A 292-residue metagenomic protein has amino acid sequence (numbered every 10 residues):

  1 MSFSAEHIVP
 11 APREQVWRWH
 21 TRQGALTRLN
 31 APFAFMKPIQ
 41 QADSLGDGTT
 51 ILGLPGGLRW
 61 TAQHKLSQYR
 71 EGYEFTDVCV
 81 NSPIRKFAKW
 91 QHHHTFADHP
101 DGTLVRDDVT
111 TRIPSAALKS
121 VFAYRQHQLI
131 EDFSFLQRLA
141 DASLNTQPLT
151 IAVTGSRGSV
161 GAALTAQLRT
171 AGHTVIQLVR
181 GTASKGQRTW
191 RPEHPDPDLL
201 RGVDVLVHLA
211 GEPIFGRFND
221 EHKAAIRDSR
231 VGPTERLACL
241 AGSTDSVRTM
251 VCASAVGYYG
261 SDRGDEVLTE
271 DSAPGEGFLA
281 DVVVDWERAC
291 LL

Functional and structural regions predicted by a protein language model:
M1-D43: Hydrophobic ligand-binding cavity/cleft-lining segments
G24-L29, F35-P83, L104: Glycine-rich portal/gate segments that line the openings of hydrophobic small-molecule binding cavities
W60, K65-Q68, E74-F122: Beta-strand/loop substructures that line and gate deep hydrophobic ligand-binding cavities in soluble
V109-Q147: A conserved amphipathic terminal alpha-helix motif
P148-A171: N-terminal Rossmann NAD(P)H-binding glycine-rich loop of SDR-like oxidoreductase domains
R188-P233: NAD(P)H-binding glycine-rich loop region in Rossmannoid oxidoreductase-like domains and their noncatalytic homologs
E235-F278: Conserved Rossmann-fold NAD(P)-dependent oxidoreductase catalytic core, especially the SDR/UDP-sugar
E276-L292: Active-site Tyr-X1-5-Lys
